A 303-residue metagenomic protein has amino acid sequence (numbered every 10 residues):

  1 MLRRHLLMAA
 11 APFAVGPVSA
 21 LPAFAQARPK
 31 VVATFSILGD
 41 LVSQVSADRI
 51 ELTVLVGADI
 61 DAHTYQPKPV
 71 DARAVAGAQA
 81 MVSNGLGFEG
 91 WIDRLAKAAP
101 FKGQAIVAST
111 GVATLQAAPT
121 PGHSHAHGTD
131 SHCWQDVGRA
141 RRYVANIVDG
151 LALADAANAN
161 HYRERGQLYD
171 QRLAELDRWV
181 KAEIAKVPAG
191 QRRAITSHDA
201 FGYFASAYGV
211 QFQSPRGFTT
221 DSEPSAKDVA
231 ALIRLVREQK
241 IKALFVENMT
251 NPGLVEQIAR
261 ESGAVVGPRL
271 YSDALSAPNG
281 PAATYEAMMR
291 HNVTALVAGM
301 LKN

Functional and structural regions predicted by a protein language model:
H5-F24: N-terminal export signals
M8, F24-N303: Extracytoplasmic metal-acquisition and chelation regions
